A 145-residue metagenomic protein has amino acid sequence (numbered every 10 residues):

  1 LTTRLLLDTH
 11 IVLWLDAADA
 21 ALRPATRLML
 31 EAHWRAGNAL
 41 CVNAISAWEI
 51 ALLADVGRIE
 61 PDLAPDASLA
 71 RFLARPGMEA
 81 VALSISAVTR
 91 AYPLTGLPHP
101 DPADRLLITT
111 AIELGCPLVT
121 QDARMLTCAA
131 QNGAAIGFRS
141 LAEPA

Functional and structural regions predicted by a protein language model:
L1-V42, V56-R71, R139-A145: Short, well-structured N-terminal submotif of metal-dependent ribonuclease cores
R4, I108-A145: Acidic, PIN/NYN-like endoribonuclease modules and their adjacent C-terminal/linker elements
D8-T9, S46, Q121: A secondary-structure boundary/capping signal
V12, A47, V88, M125-L126: A generic structural signal for short hydrophobic patches within well-formed alpha-helices
W14-D16, L53, R90-A91, C128-A129: Residues that scaffold the ATP/ADP-binding catalytic core of kinase and kinase-like folds
A39, G77-E79, G137: Conserved beta-strand segments of alpha/beta enzyme cores
I50: Phosphate/NTP-binding elements of NTP-utilizing enzymes
D62, A74-R124: Active-site neighborhoods of divalent-metal-dependent phosphate/nucleic-acid chemistry enzymes
